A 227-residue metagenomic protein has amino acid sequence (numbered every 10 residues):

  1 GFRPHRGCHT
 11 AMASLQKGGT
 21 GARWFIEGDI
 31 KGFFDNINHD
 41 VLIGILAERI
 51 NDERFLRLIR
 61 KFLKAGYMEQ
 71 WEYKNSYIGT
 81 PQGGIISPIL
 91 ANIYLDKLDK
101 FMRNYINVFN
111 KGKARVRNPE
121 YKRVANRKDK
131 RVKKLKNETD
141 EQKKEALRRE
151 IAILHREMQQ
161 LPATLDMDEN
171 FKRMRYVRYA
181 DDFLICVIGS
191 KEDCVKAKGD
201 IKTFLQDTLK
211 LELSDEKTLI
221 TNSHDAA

Functional and structural regions predicted by a protein language model:
G1-A227: Non-catalytic terminal/accessory segments
